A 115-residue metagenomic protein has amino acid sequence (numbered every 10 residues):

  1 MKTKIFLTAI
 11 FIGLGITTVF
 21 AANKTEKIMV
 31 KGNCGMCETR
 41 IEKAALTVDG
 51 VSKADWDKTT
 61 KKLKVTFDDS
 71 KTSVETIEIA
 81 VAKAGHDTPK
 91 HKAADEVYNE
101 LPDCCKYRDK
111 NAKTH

Functional and structural regions predicted by a protein language model:
M1-T25: Bacterial Sec-dependent N-terminal signal peptides
N23-K31, Y98: Immediate flanking context of iron-sulfur cluster ligation sites
M29-K64, S70: N-terminal targeting signals for Sec/Tat export/insertion, comprising classic cleavable signal peptides
I41-K43, T76-A84: Short amphipathic alpha-helices in soluble, non-transmembrane regions that often serve as interface/regulatory elements
D49, F67, A84-T88: Sec/Tat-exported extracytoplasmic proteins
T72-V74: Short, charged/polar, Gly/Pro-enriched secondary-structure boundary elements
G85-V97: Conserved short beta-strand edge segments in small beta-sheet-based binding/regulatory domains
Y98-H115: Short, low-order "capping/linker" segments at domain edges
